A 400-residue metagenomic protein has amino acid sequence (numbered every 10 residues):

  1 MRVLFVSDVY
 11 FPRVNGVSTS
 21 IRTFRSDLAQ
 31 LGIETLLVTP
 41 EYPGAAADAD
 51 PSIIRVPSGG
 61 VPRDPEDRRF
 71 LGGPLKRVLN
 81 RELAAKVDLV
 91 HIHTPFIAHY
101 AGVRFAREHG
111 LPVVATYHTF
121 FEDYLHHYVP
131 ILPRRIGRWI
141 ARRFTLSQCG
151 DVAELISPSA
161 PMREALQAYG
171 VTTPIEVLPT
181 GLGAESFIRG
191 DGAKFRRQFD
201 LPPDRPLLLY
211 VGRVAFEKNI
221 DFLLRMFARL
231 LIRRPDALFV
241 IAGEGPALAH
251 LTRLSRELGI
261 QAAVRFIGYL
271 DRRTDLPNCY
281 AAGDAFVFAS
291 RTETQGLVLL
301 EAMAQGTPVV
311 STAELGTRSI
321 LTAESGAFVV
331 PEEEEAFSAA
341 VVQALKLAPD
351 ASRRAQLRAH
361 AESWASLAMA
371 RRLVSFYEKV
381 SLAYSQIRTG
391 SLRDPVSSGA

Functional and structural regions predicted by a protein language model:
M1-P57, L367, V374, E378 (+2 more regions): N-terminal subdomain of nucleotide-sugar transferases
E41, P161, G181: Carbohydrate-associated surface elements
I188-L201: A short helix/loop element that forms part of the nucleotide-sugar donor recognition site in Leloir-type
T252-L270: Nucleotide-activated donor-binding/catalytic signature segment of Leloir-type glycosyltransferases, i.e., the conserved
Y269, P277-G283: Short alpha-helical donor nucleotide-sugar binding micro-motif in glycosyltransferases
R291: Aromatic "clamp/platform" in nucleotide-sugar-dependent glycosyltransferases that forms part of the donor/acceptor
P308-S311: Short hydrophobic beta-strand element within catalytic cores of glycosyltransferases and related nucleotide-activated
A323-E335, Q343-P349: Conserved acidic donor-binding segment of nucleotide-sugar-dependent glycosyltransferases
